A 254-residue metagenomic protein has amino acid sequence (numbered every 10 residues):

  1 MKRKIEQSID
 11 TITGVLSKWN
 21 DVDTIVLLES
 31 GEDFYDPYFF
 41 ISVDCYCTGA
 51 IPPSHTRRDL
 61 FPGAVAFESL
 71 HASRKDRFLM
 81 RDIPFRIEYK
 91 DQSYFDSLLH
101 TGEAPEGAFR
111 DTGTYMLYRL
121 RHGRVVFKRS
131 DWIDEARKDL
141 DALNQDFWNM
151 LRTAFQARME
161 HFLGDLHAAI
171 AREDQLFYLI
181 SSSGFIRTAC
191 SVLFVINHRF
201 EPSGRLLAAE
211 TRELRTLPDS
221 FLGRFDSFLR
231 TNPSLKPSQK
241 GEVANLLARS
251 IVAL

Functional and structural regions predicted by a protein language model:
M1-F109: Metal-dependent nucleotidyltransferase catalytic core
K4, G63-I170: Conserved NTP/Mg2+-binding pocket subregion across the NTase superfamily
E6, D10, D131-L254: Conserved nucleotidyltransferase catalytic core and NTase-mimicking acidic/glycine-rich helix/loop elements in nucleic
T11-T13, T24, T48, T56 (+7 more regions): Residue-identity detector for threonine
W19-E32, G123-W132, A171-R172: Short N-terminal helix-initiation segments at or just after the protein's N-terminus
L27, V43-C45, M80, F85-I87 (+6 more regions): Generic hydrophobic secondary-structure signal
S54-S69, H100-Y118, A208-L222, L235-R249: Hydrophobic transmembrane alpha-helix bundles
